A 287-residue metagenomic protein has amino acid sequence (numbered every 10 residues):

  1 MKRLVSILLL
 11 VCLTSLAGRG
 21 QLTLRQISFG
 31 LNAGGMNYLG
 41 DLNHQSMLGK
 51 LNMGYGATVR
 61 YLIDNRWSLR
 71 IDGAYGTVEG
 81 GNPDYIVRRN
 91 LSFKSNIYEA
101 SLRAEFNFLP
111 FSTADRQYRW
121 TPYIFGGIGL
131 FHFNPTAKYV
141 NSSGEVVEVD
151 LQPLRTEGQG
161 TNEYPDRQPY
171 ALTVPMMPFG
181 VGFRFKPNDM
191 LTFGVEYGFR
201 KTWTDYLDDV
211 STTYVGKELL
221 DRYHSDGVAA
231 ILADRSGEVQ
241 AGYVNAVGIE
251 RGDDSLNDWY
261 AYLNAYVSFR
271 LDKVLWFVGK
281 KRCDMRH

Functional and structural regions predicted by a protein language model:
G20-R60, P135, Y260-N264, S268-V274: Short glycine/proline- and aromatic-enriched beta-strand/turn motifs that initiate or cap beta-hairpins
R25, G49-M53, N96-A100, W120 (+2 more regions): Residues that define the transmembrane beta-barrel architecture of outer-membrane proteins
L31-A33, A57-Y61, L102-F106, G126-I128 (+3 more regions): Residues on the lipid-exposed face of transmembrane beta-strands in outer-membrane beta-barrel proteins
L39-Q45, I86-I97, F111, E163-P169 (+1 more regions): Extracellular loop and loop/strand-boundary signature of outer-membrane beta-barrel proteins
R66-L69, S112, D189-F193, K273-F277: Repeated loop/turn-to-beta-strand initiation elements of outer-membrane beta-barrel proteins
W67-P153: Gram-negative (and chloroplast) outer-membrane scaffold detector with strong preference for beta-barrel transmembrane
S101, E105, N257-H287: Outer-membrane beta-barrel "beta-signal"
G127-D258: Outer-membrane beta-barrel transmembrane domain signature
